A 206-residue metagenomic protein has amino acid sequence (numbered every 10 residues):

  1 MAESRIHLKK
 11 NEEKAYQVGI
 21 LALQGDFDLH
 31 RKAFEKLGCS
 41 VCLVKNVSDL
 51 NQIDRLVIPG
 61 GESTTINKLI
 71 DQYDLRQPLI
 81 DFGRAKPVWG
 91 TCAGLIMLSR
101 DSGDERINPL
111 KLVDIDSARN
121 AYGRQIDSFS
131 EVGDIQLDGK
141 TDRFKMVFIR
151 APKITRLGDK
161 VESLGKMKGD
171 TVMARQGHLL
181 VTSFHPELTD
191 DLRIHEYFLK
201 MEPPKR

Functional and structural regions predicted by a protein language model:
M1-Q72, P78-D81, L192-E196, K200-R206: N-terminal beta1-alpha1 cap of cysteine-dependent amidohydrolase-like domains
A2-K9, R119-R206: Amide-donor transfer/coupling interface in amidating biosynthetic enzymes
L23, T91-A93, V113, R150 (+1 more regions): A secondary-structure boundary/capping signal
F27, L50, M97, D104 (+3 more regions): Flexible, glycine-rich phosphate/dinucleotide-binding loops and adjacent beta-alpha linkers at cofactor/substrate
V41-C42, V88, L179: Hydrophobic anchor at the start of a short beta-strand that flanks the dinucleotide cofactor-binding loop
I58, G90, T182: Redox-cofactor binding/interface segments in oxidoreductases and associated redox assembly factors
S63-D134: Cysteine-nucleophile active-site neighborhood
